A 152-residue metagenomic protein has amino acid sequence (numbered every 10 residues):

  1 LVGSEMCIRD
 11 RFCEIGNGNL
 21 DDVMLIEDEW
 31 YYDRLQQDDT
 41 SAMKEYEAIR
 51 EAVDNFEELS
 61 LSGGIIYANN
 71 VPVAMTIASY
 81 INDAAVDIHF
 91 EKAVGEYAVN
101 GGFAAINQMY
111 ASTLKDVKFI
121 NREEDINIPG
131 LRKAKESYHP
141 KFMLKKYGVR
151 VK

Functional and structural regions predicted by a protein language model:
L1-V2, M6-I8: Short, small-residue-biased leader/transition segments that mark boundaries at the very start of proteins
S4, E27-Y31, Y110, L114: Hydrophobic, Leu/Ile/Phe/Ala-enriched alpha-helical segments that form helix-helix packing faces
E5, M24, E136-S137: Residue-level recognition of well-ordered secondary-structure positions
I8-D10, Q37, V53, K133 (+1 more regions): Residue-level detector of solvent-exposed, low-hydrophobicity positions
D10-E14, K141-F142: Short secondary-structure junctions
F12-E96: A conserved beta-strand-loop-helix scaffold within acyl/acetyltransferase catalytic domains
G63-V151: Aromatic (often tryptophan-rich) hydrophobic motifs at membrane interfaces
